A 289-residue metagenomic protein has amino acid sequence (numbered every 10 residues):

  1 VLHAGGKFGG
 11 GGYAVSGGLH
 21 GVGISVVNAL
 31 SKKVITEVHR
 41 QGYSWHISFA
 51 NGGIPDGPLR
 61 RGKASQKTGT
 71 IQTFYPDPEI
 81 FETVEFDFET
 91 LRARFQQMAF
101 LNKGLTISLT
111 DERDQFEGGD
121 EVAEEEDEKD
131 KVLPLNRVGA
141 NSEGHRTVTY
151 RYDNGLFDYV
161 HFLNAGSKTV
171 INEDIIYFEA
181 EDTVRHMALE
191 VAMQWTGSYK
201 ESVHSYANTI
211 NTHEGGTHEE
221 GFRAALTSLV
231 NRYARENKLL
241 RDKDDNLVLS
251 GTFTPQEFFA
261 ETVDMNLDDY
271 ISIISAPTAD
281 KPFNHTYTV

Functional and structural regions predicted by a protein language model:
V1, V26-A29, T90-R94, G221 (+1 more regions): Alpha-helical scaffold elements adjacent to nucleotide-binding pockets in ATP/GTP-utilizing enzyme cores
V1-P76, F81-E82: GHKL (Bergerat-fold) ATPase N-terminal catalytic module, capturing the glycine-rich phosphate-binding loop and acidic
G9-G12, P78-F86, H213, E236 (+1 more regions): Short, polar/flexible loop-turn hinges at active-site or ligand-entry regions and domain interfaces
G18, L30, A64-Q66, L101 (+2 more regions): Solvent-exposed loop and beta-edge segments used for protein-protein assembly and interaction
F49-I54, A64, D87, R151-F157: A short, sequence-level motif marking secondary-structure junctions
G53-G57, Q66-K67, T90-R94, T209-E214: Short, low-complexity, polar/charged sequence segments that are solvent-exposed and flexible
S65-D114: ATP-binding catalytic core of ATPases
E89, Q97-M98, G104, S108-F258 (+1 more regions): GHKL/Histidine-kinase-like ATPase module
